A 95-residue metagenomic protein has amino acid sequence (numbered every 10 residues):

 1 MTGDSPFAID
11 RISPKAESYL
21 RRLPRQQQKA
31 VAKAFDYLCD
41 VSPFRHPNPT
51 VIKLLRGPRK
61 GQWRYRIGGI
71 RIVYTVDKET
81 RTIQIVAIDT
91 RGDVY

Functional and structural regions predicted by a protein language model:
M1-I9, P14, S18-R22, Q28-K29 (+2 more regions): Enriched for short, Lys/Arg-rich terminal
D10, A32, R45-P49: Non-catalytic, surface-exposed connector residues within folded enzymatic/regulatory domains
Y19, A34, V51-L54, Q84: Residue-level recognition of specific faces of alpha-helices
L23, F35-L38: Alpha-helix boundary/capping residues
Q28, A32-D36: Short, well-structured alpha-helical segments
Y37-R64: A short, surface-exposed loop/turn module that caps and links secondary-structure elements
